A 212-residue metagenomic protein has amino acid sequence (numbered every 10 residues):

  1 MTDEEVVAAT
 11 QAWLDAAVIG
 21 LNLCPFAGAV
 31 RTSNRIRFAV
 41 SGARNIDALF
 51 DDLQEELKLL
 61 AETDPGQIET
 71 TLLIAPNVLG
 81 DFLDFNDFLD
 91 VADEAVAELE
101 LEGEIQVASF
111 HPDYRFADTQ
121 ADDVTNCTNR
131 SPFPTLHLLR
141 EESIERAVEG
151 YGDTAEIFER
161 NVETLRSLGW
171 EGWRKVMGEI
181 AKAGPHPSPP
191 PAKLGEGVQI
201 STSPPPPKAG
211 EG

Functional and structural regions predicted by a protein language model:
M1-G184: Expand to "…catalyze enediolate/carbanion chemistry for C-C bond making/breaking, isomerization, decarboxylation
A183-K193, P204: Long, compositionally biased low-complexity repeat segments characteristic of intrinsically disordered regions
G195-E196, P207-G212: Glycine-biased, low-complexity coil/linker segments
Q199-S201: Generic short N-terminal amphipathic or hydrophobic helices
